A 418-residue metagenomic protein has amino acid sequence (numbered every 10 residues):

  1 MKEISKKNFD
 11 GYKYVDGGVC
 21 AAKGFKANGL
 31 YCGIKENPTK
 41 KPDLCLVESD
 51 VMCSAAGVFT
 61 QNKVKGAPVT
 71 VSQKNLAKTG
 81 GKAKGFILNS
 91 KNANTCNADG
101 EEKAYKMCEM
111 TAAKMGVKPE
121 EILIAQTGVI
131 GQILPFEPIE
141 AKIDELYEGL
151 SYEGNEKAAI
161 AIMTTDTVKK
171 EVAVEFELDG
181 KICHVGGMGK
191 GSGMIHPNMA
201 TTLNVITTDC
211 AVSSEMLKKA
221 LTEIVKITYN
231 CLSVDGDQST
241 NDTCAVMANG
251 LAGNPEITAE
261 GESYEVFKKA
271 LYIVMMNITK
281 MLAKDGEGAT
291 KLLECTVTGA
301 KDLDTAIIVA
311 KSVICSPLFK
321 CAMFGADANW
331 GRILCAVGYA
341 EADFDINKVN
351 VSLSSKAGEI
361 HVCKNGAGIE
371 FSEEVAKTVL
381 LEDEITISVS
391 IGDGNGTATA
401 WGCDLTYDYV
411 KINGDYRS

Functional and structural regions predicted by a protein language model:
K2-E102, K106, M110-S418: A structural signal for small-residue-enriched, beta-sheet-centric alpha/beta enzyme cores and oligomeric scaffold folds
